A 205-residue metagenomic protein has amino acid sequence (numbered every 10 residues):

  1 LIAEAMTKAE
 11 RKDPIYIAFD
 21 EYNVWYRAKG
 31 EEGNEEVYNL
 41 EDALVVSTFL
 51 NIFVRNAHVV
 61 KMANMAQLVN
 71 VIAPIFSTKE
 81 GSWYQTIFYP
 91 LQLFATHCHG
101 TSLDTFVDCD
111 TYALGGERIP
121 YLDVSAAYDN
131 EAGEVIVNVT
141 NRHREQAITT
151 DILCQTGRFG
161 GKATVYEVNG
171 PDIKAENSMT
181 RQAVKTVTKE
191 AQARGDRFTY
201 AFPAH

Functional and structural regions predicted by a protein language model:
L1-M6, T48-L50, T149-L153, V165: Short, well-ordered amphipathic alpha-helices
A5-K12, H58, G157-R158: Short helix-capping segments at alpha-helix termini
P14-A126, E131-G133: Aromatic/acidic polysaccharide-binding cleft in carbohydrate-active enzymes
V24, Q67-N70, N141-E145, Q155-F159 (+1 more regions): Short, glycine-/Ser/Thr-/acidic-enriched flexible segments
K29-G30, I75-F76, T149-D151, K174-M179: Short conserved micro-motifs at the rims of enzyme active sites and ligand-binding pockets
A113-R118, R144-Q146, E190-A191: Extracellular beta-rich ligand/substrate-recognition surface
I119-F159, V165, H205: Carbohydrate-binding surface patches
R158-F198, F202: Acidic, Ser/Thr/Pro-rich beta/coil linker or hinge segments at domain junctions
